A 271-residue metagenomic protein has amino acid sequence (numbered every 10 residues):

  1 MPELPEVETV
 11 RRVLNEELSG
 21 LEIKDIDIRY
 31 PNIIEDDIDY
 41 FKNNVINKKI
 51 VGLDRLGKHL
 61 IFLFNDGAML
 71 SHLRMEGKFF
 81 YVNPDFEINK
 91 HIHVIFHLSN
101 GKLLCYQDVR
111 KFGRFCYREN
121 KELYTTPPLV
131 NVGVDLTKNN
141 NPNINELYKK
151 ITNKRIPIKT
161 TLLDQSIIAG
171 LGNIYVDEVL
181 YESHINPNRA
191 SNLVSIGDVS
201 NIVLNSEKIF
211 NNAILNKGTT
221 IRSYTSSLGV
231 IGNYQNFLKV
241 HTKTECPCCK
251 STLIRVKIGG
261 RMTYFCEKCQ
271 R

Functional and structural regions predicted by a protein language model:
M1-Q107, F112-R114, E245-C248, R261-R271: A cross-family signal for N-terminal binding/gating loops and helix N-caps that shape access to the active site
P2, E6, N139, D198: Catalytic cores of large soluble enzymes that bind and process phosphate-bearing ligands
E22-F41, D54, H59, L70 (+1 more regions): Basic, nucleic-acid-binding surfaces and adjacent catalytic neighborhoods in DNA/RNA-processing proteins
N65, M69-G170, Y175-E182, A190: Phosphate/anion-contacting hairpin/loop surfaces
